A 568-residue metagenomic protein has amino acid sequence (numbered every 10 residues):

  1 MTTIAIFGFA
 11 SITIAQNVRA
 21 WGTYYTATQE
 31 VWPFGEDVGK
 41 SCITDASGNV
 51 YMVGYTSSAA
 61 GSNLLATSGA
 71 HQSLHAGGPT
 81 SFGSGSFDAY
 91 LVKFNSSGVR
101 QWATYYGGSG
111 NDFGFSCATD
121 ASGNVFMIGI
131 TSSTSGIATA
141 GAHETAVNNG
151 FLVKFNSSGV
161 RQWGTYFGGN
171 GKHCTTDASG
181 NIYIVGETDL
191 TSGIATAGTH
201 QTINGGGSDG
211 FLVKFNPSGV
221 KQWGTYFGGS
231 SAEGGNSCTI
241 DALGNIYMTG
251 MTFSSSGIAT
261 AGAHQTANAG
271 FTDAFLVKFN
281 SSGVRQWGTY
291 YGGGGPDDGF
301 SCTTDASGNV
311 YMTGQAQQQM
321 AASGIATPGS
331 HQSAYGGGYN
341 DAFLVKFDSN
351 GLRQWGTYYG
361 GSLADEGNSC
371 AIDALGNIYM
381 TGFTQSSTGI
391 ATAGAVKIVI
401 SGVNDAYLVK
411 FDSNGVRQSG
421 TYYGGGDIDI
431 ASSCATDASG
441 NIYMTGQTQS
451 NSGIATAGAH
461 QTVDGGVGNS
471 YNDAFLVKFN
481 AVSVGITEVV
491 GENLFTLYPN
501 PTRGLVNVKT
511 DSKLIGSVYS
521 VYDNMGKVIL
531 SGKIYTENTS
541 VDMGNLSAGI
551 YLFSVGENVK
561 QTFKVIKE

Functional and structural regions predicted by a protein language model:
M1-V18, V555: Bacterial Sec-dependent N-terminal signal peptides
A10, S62-N63, D241, A274 (+9 more regions): Intrinsic-disorder/low-complexity peptide segments enriched for small residues
I12-T487: A sequence-level/structural motif corresponding to short, flexible coil/turn segments enriched in small polar residues
E488-Y498, T502-E568: C-terminal outer-membrane/trafficking sorting elements
